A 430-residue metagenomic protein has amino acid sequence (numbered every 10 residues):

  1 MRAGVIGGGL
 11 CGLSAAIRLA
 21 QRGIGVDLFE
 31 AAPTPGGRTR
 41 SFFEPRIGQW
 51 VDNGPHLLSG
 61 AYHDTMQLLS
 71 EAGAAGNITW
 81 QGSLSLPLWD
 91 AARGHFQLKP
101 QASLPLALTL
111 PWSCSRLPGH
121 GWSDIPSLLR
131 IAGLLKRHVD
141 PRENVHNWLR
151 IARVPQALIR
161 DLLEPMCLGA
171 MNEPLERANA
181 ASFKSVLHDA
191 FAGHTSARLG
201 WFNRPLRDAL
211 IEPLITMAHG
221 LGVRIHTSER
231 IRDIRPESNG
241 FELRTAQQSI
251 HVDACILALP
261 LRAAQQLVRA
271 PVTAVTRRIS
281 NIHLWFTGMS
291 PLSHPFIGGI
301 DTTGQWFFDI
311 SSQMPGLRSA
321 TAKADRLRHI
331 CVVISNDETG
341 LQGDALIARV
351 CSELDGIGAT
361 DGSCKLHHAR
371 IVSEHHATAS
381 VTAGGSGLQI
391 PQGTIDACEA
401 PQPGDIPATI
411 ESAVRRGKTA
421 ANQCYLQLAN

Functional and structural regions predicted by a protein language model:
R2-L28: N-terminal Rossmann-like FAD-binding beta1-loop-alpha1 element of flavoenzymes
C11, T34, R262: Conserved Rossmann-like nucleotide-cofactor binding loop
A20-P45: Glycine-rich FAD pyrophosphate-binding loop
R22, L84, E229-I357, G387-L388: Mid-domain catalytic core of redox enzymes that form a hydrophobic substrate pocket/lid adjacent to a catalytic redox
T34, R46-W80: Conserved FAD-binding subdomain of flavin-dependent enzymes
T65-A180: Mobile amphipathic helical/loop "lid" adjacent to a hydrophobic cofactor/ligand pocket
V186-F241: Helical element adjacent to the flavin cofactor pocket in flavoenzyme catalytic cores
D309-N430: Conserved flavin/dinucleotide-binding core of flavoenzymes
